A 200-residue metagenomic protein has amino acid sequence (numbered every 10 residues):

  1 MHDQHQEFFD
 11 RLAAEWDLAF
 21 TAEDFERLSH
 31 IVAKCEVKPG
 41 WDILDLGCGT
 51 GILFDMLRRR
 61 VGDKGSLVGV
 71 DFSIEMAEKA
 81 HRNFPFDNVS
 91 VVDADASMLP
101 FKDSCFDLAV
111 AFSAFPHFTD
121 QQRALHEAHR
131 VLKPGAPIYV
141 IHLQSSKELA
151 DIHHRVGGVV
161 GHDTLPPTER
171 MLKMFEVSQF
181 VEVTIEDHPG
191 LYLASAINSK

Functional and structural regions predicted by a protein language model:
M1-P39, I52-M56, E75-K79, N83 (+3 more regions): Conserved class I S-adenosyl-L-methionine
L44, T50-M98: Class I SAM-dependent methyltransferase SAM/SAH-binding core
S97-L108: A short acidic, Gly/Pro-enriched loop at the edge of an enzyme's catalytic core that lines a small-molecule cofactor
L108-D120: A short SAM/SAH-binding and catalytic strip from SAM-dependent methyltransferases
Q122-P137: A short glycine-rich, Lys/Arg-flanked "PGG" loop and its adjoining helix->strand segment in the class I
Y139-T164: Conserved class I S-adenosyl-L-methionine
D163-S178: Short alpha-helix
Q179-F180, E186-K200: Core SAM-dependent methyltransferase catalytic element
